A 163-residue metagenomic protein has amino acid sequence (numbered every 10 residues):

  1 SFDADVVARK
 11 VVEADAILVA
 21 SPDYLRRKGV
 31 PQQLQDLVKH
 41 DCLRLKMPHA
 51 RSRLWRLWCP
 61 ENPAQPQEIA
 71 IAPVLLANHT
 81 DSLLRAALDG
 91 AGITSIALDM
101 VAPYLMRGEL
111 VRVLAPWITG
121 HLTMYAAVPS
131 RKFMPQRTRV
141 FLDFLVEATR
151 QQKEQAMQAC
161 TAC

Functional and structural regions predicted by a protein language model:
S1-A77: Acidic, Gly/Pro-rich loop/turn segments at junctions of secondary structure
V6, R112-A115: Short beta-strand/turn micro-motifs at beta-sheet edges
R9, Q35, L84-R85, R139: Alpha-helical segments flanking ligand/cofactor-binding loops in enzyme cores
V19-A20, N78, I96, L145: A conserved hydrophobic position in a structured secondary element of the catalytic/binding core that shapes
K46, E61, L114-W117, S130: Residues at the C-termini of beta-strands that transition into short coil/loop
P66-R112, T119, R131: Hydrophobic hinge/microswitch elements
L98-P103, R107, W117-C163: C-terminal effector-binding regulatory domain of bacterial HTH transcription factors
